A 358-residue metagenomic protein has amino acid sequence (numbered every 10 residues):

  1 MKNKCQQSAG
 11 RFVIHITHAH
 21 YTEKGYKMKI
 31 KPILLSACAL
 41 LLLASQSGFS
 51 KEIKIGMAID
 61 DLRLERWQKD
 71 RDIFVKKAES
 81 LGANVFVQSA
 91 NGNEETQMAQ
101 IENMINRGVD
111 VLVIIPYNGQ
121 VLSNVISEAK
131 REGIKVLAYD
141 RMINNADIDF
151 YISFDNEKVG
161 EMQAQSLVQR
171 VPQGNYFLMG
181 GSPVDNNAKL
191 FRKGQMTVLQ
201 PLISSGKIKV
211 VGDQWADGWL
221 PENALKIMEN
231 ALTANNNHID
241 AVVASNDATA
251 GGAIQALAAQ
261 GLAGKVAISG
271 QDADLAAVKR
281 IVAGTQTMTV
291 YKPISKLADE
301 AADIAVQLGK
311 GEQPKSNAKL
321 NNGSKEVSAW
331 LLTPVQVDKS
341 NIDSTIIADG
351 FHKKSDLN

Functional and structural regions predicted by a protein language model:
K4-C5, A19: Ser/Thr/Pro/Gly-rich low-complexity, intrinsically disordered segments
C5, Y26-L35: Bacterial N-terminal signal peptides that target proteins for export
R11-K27: Short, Lys/Arg-enriched N-terminal segments with co-localized hydrophobic residues within the first ~10-30 amino acids
L35-L43: Hydrophobic helical h-region of N-terminal Sec-dependent signal peptides in bacterial secretory/periplasmic proteins
S45-S47: N-terminal signal peptide c-region/cleavage motif recognized by signal peptidases
F49-N358: A residue-level marker of the well-folded mature domains of exported/periplasmic proteins
